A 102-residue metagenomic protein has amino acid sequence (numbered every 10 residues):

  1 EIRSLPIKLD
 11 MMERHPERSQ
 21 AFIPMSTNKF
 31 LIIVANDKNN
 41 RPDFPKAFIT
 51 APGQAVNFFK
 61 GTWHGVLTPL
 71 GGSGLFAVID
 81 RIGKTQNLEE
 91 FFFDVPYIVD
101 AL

Functional and structural regions predicted by a protein language model:
E1-A47, T85-N87, F91-F93, I98-L102: Non-catalytic, conserved peripheral segments adjacent to functional cores
N28-F30, K46, P52-Q54, G72-L75: A short pocket-lining beta-strand/turn micro-motif at the edge of beta-sheets
L31-I32, N57, G65, V78: Short hydrophobic/aromatic-rich beta-strand segments that constitute the beta-sheet cores of beta-sandwich/beta-barrel
I49-W63: Conserved metal-binding segment of the jelly-roll/cupin
T62-E90: A short beta-strand-loop micro-motif that forms or neighbors metal/cofactor- and ligand-binding patches at active-site
